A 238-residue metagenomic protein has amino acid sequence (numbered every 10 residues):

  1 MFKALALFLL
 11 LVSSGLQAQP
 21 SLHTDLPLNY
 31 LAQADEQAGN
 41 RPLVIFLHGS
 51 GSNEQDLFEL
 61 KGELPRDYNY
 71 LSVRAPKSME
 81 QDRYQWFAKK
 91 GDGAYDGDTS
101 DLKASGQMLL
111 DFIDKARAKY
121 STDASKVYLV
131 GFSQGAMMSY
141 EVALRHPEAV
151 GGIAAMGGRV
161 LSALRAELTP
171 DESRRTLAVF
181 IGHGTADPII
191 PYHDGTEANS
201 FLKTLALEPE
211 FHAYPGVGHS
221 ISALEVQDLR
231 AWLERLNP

Functional and structural regions predicted by a protein language model:
S21-T122: Serine-hydrolase catalytic machinery in alpha/beta-hydrolase-like enzymes
L57-L60, A166-E167, P191-F201: Short alpha-helix in the alpha/beta-hydrolase fold that links the catalytic acid
S121-G131: Alpha/beta-hydrolase fold nucleophile elbow
L129-G131, M156, G182: Short beta-strand immediately N-terminal to the catalytic nucleophile in serine-hydrolase-like folds
V130-G135, S139: Gly/Ala-rich beta-loop-alpha elbow adjacent to hydrolase catalytic centers
E148-V160: A conserved short beta-strand
F180-H183, D187: Short beta-strand/loop motif that positions the catalytic acidic residue of the alpha/beta-hydrolase fold
H193-P238: C-terminal catalytic histidine-bearing segment of alpha/beta-hydrolase fold enzymes
